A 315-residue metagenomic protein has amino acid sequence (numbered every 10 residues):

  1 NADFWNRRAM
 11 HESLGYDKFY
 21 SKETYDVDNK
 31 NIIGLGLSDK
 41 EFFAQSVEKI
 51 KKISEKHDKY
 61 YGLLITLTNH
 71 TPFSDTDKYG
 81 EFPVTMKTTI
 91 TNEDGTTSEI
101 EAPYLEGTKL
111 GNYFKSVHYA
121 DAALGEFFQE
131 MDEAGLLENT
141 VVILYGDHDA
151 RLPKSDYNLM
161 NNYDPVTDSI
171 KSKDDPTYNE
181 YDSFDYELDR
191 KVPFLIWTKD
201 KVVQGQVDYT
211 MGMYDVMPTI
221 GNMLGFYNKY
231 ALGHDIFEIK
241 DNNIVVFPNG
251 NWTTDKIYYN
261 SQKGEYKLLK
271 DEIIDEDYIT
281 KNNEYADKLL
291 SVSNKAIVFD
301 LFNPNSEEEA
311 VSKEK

Functional and structural regions predicted by a protein language model:
N1-K315: Solvent-exposed soluble domains appended to multi-pass membrane proteins
